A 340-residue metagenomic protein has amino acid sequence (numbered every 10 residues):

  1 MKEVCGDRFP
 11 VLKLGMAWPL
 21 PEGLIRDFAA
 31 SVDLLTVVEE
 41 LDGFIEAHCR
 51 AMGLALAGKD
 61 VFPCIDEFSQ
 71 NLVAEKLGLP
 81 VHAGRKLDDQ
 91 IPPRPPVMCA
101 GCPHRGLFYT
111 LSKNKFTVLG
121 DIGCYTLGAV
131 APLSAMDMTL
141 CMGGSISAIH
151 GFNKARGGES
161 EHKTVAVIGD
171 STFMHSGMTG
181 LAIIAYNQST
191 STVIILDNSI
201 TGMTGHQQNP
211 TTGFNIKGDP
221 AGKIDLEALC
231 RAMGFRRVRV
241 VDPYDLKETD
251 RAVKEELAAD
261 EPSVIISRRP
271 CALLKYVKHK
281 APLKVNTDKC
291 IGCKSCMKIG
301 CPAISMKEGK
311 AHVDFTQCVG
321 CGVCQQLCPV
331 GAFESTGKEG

Functional and structural regions predicted by a protein language model:
K2-L12, A228-G234: Short helix-loop-beta junction
P10-G84, A281, S335-T336, G340: Terminal amphipathic helices with adjacent charged low-complexity linkers/tails
V11-K13, V37-E39, L56-K59, G84-R85 (+6 more regions): General beta-strand structural signal in soluble alpha/beta enzymes
W18-P19, G43-F44, P63-D66, Y125-L127 (+3 more regions): Short gly/pro/ser/thr-enriched loop/turn and capping motifs at secondary-structure boundaries
F44, H48, I291-H312, V323-G340: Iron-sulfur cluster-binding cysteine motifs and their immediate structural context in ferredoxin-like electron-transfer
D60-K113, D250-L257, P270-S295, H312-V313 (+2 more regions): Flexible inter-domain linker/hinge segments
K86-I149, A155-G158: Active-site diphosphate/adenylate-binding microenvironment
A129-I266, Y276-K278: Thiamine diphosphate
